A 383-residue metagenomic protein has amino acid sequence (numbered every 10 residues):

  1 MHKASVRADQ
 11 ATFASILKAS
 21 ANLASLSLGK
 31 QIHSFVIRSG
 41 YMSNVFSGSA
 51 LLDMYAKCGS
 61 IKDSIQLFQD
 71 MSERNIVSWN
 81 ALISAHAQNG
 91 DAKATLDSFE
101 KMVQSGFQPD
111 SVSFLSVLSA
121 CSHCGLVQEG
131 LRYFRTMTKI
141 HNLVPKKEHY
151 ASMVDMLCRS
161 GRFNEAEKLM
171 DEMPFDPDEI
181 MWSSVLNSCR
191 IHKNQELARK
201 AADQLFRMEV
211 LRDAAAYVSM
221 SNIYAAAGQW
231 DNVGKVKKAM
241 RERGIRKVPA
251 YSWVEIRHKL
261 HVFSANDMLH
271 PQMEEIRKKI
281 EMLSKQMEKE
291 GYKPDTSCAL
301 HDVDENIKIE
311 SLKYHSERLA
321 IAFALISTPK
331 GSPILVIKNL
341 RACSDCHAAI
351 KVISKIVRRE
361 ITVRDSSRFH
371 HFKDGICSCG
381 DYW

Functional and structural regions predicted by a protein language model:
M1-W383: Terminal (and in a subset, N-terminal) low-complexity or junction segments at the ends of helical repeat RNA-binding
